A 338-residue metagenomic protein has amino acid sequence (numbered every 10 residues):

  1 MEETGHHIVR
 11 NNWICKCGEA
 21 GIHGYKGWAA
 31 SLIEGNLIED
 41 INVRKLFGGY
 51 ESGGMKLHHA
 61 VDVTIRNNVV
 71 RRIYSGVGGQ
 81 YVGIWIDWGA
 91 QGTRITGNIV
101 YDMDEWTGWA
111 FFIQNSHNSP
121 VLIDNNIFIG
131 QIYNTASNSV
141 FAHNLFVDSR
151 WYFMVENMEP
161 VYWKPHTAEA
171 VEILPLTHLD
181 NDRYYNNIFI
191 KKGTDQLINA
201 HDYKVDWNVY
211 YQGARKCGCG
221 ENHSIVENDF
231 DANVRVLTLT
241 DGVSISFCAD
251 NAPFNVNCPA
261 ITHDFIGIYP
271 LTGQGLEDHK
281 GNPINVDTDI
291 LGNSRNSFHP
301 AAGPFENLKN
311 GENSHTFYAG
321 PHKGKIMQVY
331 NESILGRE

Functional and structural regions predicted by a protein language model:
M1-T262, D278: Glycine- and acidic/polar-rich repeat regions and solenoidal domains
E3, F128, T240, F265 (+6 more regions): Intrinsically disordered, low-complexity segments enriched in small/polar residues
V256-F298: Active-site and glycan-interaction determinants of carbohydrate-active enzymes
N282-N285, R295-H315: Beta-strand-dominated extracellular/periplasmic modules and repeats in secreted or surface-exposed proteins
E306-E338: Linear-motif-rich, low-complexity cytosolic tails and juxtamembrane regions
